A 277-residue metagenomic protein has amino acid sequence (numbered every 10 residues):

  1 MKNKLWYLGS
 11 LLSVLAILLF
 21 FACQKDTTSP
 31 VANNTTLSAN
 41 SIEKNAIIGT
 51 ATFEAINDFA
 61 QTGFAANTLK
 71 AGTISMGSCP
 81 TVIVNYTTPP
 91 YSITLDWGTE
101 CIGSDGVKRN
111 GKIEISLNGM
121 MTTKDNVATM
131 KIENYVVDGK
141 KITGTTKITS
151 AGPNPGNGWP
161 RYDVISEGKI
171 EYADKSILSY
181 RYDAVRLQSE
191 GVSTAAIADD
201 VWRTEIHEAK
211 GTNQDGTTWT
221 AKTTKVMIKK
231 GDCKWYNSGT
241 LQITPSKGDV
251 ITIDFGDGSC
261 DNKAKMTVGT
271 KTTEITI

Functional and structural regions predicted by a protein language model:
M1-S10: Bacterial N-terminal signal peptides that target proteins for export
S10-A16: Gram-negative bacterial Sec-dependent N-terminal signal peptides
L18-A22: C-terminal motif of bacterial Sec signal peptides marking the signal peptidase cleavage site
Q24-I277: Low-complexity, intrinsically disordered segments exposed to solvent
